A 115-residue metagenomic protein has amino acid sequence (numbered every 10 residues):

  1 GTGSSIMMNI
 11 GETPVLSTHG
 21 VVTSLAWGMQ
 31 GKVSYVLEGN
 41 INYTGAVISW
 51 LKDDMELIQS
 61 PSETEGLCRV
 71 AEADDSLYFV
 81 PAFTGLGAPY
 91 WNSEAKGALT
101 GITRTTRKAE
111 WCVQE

Functional and structural regions predicted by a protein language model:
T2-E115: Active-site core segments that coordinate phosphate-bearing ligands/cofactors across diverse enzyme families
